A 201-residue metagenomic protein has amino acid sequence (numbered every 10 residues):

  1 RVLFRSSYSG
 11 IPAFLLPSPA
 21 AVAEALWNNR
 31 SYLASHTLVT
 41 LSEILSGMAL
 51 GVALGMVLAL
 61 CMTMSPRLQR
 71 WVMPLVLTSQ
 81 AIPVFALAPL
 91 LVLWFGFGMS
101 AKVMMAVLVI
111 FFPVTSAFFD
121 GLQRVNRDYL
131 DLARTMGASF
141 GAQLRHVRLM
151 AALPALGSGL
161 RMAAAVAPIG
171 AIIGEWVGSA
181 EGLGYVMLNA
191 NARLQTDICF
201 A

Functional and structural regions predicted by a protein language model:
V2-L3: Short, small-residue-biased leader/transition segments that mark boundaries at the very start of proteins
Y8-V52: Periplasmic/extracellular loop-to-transmembrane helix junction in inner-membrane transport proteins
L26, L33-T37, L41, W71-T78 (+7 more regions): Hydrophobic alpha-helical elements at and bordering transmembrane segments of multi-pass membrane proteins
S46, L194-A201: A membrane-interface signal for the N-terminal entry of alpha-helical transmembrane segments
S46-V76, L93: Transmembrane-helix boundary motif in ABC transporter permease subunits
L77-P113, D120-G121: Generic hydrophobic transmembrane alpha-helix motif, especially the helices
M104, L108, F140-G174, F200: Transmembrane alpha-helices
L122-D128, L132-A152, A192: Short helix-to-coil transition segments within interhelical loops that connect adjacent transmembrane helices
